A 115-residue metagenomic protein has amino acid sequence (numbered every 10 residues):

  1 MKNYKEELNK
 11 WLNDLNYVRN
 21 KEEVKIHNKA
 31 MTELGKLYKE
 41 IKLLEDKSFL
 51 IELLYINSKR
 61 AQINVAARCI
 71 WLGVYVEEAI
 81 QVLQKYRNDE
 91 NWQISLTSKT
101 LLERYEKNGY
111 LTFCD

Functional and structural regions predicted by a protein language model:
M1-K29: Short terminal alpha-helical segments
K2-N9, I41-L54, Y75-R87, Y110-D115: Amphipathic alpha-helical scaffolding segments comprising HEAT/armadillo-like alpha-solenoid repeats
H27-L34, Q62, S95: Residue-level detector of extended alpha-helical repeat arrays and alpha-solenoid scaffolds
K29-D46: Short, well-structured hydrophobic secondary-structure segments
G35, V65-A67, K99: Hydrophobic core positions within HEAT/HEAT-like alpha-solenoid repeats
N57-S58, E90-N91: Short inter-helical turns and helix N-cap capping residues of alpha-solenoid HEAT/ARM repeat scaffolds
R68, L72, R104-Y105, G109: TPR/TPR-like alpha-solenoid repeats
N91-T100: Boundary/linker segments of alpha-helical solenoid repeat arrays
